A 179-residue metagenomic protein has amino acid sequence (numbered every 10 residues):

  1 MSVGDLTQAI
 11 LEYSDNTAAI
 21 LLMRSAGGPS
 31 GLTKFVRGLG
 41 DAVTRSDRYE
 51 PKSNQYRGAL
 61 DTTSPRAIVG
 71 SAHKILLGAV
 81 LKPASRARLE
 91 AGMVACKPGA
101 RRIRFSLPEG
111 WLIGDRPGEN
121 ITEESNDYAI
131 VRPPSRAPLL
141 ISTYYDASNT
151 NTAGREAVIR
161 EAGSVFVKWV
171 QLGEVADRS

Functional and structural regions predicted by a protein language model:
M1-L21, P29: Conserved catalytic neighborhood of penicillin-recognizing serine enzymes
D5, Y13, T63, E123-S125 (+1 more regions): Short, solvent-exposed loop/turn segments at the edges of secondary structure
L6-L11, L22, F35-V36, A72 (+1 more regions): Short alpha-helical scaffolding segments that buttress acidic/His motifs in well-ordered protein cores
L11-S14, L22-A26, D47-P51, R116-G118 (+1 more regions): Active-site-proximal beta-strand/loop segments in catalytic clefts of secreted hydrolases
T17, R66, A129: Active-site phosphate/pyrophosphate-handling residues
I20-V80: Mid-domain, small-residue-enriched loop/turn segments at the edges of structured enzyme/sensor domains
S25, G70-R101, S106, L112 (+1 more regions): Structured C-terminal helix/loop/strand segments within mature extracytoplasmic catalytic/sensor domains
